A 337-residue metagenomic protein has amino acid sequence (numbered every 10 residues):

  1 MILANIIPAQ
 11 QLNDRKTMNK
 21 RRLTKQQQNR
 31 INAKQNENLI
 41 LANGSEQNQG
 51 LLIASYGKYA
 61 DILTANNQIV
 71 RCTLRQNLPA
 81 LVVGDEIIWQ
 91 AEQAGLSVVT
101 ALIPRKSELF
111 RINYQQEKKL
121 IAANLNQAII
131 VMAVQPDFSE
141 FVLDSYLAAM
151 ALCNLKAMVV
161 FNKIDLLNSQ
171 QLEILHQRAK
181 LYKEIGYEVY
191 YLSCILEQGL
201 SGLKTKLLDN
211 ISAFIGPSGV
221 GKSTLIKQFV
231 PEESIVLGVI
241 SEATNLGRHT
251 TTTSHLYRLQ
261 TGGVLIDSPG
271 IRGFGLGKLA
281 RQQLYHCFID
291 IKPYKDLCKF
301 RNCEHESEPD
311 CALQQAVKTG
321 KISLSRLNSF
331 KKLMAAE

Functional and structural regions predicted by a protein language model:
I2-A151: C-terminal effector/interaction modules appended to NTPase cores
I2-T17, E46, L81-G95, I103-Q127 (+3 more regions): Helix-rich effector regions associated with P-loop NTPase G domains
I121-N124, A133-G186: Phosphate-binding glycine-rich loops and their immediate beta-loop-alpha structural context
F138, L167, Q198, R272-G275: Catalytic P-loop NTPase motifs of RecA-like helicase/translocase cores
L166-V220: Canonical P-loop GTPase G-domain recognition
S223-I235: A conserved segment at the C-terminal end of the G1
